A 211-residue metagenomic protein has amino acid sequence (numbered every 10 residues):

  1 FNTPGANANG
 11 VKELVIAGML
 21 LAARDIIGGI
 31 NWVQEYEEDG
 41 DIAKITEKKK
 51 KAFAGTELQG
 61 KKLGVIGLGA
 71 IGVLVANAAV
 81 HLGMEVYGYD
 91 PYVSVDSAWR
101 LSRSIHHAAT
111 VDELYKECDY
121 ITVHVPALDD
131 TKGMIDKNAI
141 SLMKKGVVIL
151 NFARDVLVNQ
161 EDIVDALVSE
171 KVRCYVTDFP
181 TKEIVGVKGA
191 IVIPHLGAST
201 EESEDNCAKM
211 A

Functional and structural regions predicted by a protein language model:
F1-A6, A153, H195-G197: Short beta->alpha connector loops at strand-helix junctions that form conserved, small/polar/Pro-enriched
P4-K62: Phosphate-binding beta-alpha-beta segment of Rossmann-like dinucleotide-binding domains, i.e., the NAD(P)
K61, L68-G69: Glycine-rich Rossmann-fold phosphate-binding loop(s) that bind the pyrophosphate of adenine dinucleotide cofactors
G72-V73: N-terminal Rossmann-fold NAD(P) dinucleotide-binding loop
A78-A79, M143: Aromatic pocket-lining residues of Rossmann-like dinucleotide-binding sites
H81-E85: Residues at the starts of beta-strands that form the adenosine-phosphate
P91-E183, S199: Rossmann-like adenosine-cofactor binding region
R173, V185-A211: Adenosine-phosphate binding glycine-rich loop
